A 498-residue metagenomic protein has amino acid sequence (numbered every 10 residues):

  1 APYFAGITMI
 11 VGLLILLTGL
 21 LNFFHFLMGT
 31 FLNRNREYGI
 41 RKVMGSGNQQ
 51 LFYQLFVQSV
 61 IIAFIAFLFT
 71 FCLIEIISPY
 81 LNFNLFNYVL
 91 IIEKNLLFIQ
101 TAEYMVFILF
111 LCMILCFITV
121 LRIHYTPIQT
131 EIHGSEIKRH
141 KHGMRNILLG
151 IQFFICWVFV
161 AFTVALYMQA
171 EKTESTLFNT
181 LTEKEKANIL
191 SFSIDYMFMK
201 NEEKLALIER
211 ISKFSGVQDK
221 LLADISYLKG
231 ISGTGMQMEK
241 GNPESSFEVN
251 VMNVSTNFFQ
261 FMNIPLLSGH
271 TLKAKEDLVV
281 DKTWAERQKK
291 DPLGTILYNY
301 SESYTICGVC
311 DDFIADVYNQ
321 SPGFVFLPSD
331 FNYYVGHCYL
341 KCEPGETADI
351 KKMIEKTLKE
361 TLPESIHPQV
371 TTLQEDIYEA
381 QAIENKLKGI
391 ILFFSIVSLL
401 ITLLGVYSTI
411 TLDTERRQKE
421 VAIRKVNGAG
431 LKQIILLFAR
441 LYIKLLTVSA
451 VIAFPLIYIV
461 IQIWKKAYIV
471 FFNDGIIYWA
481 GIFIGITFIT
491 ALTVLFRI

Functional and structural regions predicted by a protein language model:
A1, N201-D219, K282-K289, Y300-K388: "Rare, low-scoring activations can occur in soluble or secreted enzymes where short amphipathic helices or signal
A1-G12, N33, P79-E103, I137-I147 (+3 more regions): Membrane-helix entry/capping segments
P2-R36, A63-L68, M144-Q169, N385-K419 (+2 more regions): Hydrophobic alpha-helical transmembrane segments of multi-pass inner-membrane transport and secretion
L21-I62, Y125-E136, L404-I443: Intracellular coupling helices
V60-T126, V158, M168, R440-I498: Small-residue-rich transmembrane alpha-helices
N87, Y167-L266, H270-E286, E302: Structured, solvent-exposed hinge/loop segments at the ends of secondary-structure elements
Y125-F154: N-terminal Sec/SRP start-transfer signal
E364-L446, A450, I461-W464: C-terminal transmembrane helical bundles of large multi-pass transporters and their helix-start/helix-kink determinants
